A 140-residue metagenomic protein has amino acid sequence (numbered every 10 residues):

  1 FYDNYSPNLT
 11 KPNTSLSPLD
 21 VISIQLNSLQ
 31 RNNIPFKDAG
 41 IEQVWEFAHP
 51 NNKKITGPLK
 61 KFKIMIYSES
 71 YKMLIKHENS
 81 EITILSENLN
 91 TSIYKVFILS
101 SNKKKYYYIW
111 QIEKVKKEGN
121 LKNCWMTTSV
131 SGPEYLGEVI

Functional and structural regions predicted by a protein language model:
F1-D20: N-terminal low-complexity, Pro/Thr/Ser-rich intrinsically disordered segments that act as propeptides or flexible
F1-N4, E46, S70, I93 (+2 more regions): Intrinsically disordered, low-complexity N-terminal regions enriched in serine/proline/glycine with scattered basic
S17-N33, Q43, F47: Short, aromatic-enriched amphipathic alpha-helices that serve as compact interaction elements
P35-L89: Short solvent-exposed beta->alpha transition segments
I84-I140: Exposed beta-sheet edge and beta->alpha loop/turn motif
